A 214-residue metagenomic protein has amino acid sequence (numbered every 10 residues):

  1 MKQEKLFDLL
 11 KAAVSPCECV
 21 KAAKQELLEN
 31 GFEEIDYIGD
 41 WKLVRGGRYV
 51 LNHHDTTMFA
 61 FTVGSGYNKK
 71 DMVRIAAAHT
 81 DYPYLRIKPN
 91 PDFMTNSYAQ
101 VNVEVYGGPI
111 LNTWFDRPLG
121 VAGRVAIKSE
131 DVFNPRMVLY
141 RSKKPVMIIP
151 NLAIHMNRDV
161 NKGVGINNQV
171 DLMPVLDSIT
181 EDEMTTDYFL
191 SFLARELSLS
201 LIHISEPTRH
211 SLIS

Functional and structural regions predicted by a protein language model:
M1-C17, Q169: N-terminal capping segment at the start of a domain
L10, V14, G31, G123-S129 (+3 more regions): Structural signal for hydrophobic packing residues in well-ordered secondary-structure cores of soluble enzyme domains
K11-W41: Intrinsically disordered, low-complexity, positively charged segments
E34, G39-I87: Acidic/His- and Gly-rich active-site-bordering loop/insert found across diverse amide/peptide-bond hydrolases
I35-Y37, L199-L201, S205: Flexible, glycine/charged-enriched surface loops at secondary-structure junctions
N68-D159: A generic, well-ordered mixed alpha/beta core segment in the N-terminal half of proteins
N161-T186, L190, A194-S200: TRNA-recognition modules of translation machinery and tRNA-sensing kinases, especially anticodon-binding
I202-S214: Single conserved hydrophobic/aromatic residue that forms the stacking wall/gate of nucleotide- or nucleobase-binding
